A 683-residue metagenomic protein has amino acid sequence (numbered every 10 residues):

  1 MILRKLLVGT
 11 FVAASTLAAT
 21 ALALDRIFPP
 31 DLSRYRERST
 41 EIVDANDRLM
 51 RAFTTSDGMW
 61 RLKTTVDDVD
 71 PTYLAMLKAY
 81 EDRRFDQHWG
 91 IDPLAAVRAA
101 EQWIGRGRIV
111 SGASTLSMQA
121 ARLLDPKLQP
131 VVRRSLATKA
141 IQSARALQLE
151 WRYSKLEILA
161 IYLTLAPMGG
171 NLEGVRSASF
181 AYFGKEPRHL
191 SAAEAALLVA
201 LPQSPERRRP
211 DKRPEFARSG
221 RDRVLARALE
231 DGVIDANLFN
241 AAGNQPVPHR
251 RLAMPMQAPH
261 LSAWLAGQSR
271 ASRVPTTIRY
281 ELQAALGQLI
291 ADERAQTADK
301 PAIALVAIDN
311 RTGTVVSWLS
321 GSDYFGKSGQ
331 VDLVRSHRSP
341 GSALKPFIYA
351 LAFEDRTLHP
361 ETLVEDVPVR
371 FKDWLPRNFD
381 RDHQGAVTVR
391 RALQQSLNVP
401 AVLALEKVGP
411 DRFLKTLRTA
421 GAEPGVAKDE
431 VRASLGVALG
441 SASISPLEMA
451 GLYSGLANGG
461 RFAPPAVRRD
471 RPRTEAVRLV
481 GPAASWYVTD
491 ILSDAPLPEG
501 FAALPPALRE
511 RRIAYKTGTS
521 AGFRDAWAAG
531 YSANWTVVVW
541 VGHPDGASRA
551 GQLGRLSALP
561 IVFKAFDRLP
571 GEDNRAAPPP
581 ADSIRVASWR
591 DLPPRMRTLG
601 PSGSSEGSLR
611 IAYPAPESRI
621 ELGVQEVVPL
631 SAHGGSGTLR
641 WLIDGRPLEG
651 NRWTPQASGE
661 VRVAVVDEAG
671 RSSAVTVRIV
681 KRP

Functional and structural regions predicted by a protein language model:
M1-D299, N310, T314-V316, G321 (+3 more regions): Juxtamembrane regions of bacterial inner-membrane/periplasmic proteins, predominantly the peptidoglycan biogenesis
M1-I2, F11, I234, V247-P248 (+2 more regions): Soluble, non-transmembrane domains of envelope/secretory-pathway proteins that act on or interact with carbohydrate
W60-V69, P301-A302, G326-F347, D355 (+3 more regions): Short active-site loop at a secondary-structure junction that contains or immediately precedes the catalytic residue(s)
M76-K78, D82, A228, L286 (+7 more regions): Active-site SXXK
D86-A96, E173-R176, A236-F239, G329-Q330 (+3 more regions): Short, well-structured active-site flanking segments
G105-P130, R188, R251-G267, L358-F413 (+2 more regions): Conserved catalytic neighborhood of penicillin-recognizing serine enzymes
T276-T297, V306-A307, W318, F325-L333 (+3 more regions): A penicillin-recognizing enzyme superfamily signal
L375-N378, G409-Y453, G460-R461: Mid-domain, small-residue-enriched loop/turn segments at the edges of structured enzyme/sensor domains
